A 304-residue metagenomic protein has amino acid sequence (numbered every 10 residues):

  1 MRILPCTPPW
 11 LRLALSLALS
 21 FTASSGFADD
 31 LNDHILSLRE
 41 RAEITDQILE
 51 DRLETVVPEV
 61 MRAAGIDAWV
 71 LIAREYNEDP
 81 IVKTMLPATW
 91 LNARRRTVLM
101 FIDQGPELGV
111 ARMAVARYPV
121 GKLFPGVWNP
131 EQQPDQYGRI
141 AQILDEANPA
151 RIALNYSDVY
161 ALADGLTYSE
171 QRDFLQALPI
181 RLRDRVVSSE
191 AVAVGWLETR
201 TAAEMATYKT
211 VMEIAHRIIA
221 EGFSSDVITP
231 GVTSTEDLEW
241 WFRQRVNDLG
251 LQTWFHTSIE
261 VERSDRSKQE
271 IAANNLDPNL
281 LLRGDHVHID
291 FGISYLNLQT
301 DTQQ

Functional and structural regions predicted by a protein language model:
M1-L4, F21-I35: Basic/polar N-terminal segments that are highly enriched at the extreme N-terminus, encompassing both cleavable
R2-A14: Bacterial N-terminal signal peptides that target proteins for export
R12-T22: Bacterial N-terminal signal peptides
F27-S224, T235-N247, N275: A composition/biophysics-driven feature that prefers long, compositionally simple stretches
F101-E107, E262-S264, L282, Y295: Short acidic-glycine loop/turn motifs at beta-strand connectors
R181-V187, Q252-S258, N275-Q304: Short, acidic (Asp/Glu-rich) active-site segment that either coordinates a divalent metal cofactor
T199, I228-T229, L281: Hydrophobic beta-strand core residues of beta-sandwich domains
E262-A272: Short, structured beta-strand/loop micro-motifs enriched in basic residues and often containing a Trp
